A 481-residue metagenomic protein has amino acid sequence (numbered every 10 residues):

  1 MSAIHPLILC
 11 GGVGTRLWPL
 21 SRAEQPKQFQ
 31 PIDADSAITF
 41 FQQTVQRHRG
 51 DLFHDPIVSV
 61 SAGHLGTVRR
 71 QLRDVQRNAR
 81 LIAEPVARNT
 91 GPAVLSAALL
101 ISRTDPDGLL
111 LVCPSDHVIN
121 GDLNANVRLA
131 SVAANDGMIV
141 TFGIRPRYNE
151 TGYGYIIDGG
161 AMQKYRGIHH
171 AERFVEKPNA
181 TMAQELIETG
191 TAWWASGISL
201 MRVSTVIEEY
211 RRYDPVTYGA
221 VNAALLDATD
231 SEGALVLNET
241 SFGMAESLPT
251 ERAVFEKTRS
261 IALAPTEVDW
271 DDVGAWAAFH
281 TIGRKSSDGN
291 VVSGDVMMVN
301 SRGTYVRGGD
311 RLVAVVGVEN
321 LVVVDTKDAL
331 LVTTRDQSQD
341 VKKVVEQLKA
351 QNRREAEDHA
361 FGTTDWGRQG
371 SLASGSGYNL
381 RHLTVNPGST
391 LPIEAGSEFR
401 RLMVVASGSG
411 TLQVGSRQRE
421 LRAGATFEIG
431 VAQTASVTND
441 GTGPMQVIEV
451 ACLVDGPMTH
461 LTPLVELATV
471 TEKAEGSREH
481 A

Functional and structural regions predicted by a protein language model:
S2, S204-E428, Q433-P444, L453-A481: Left-handed beta-helix
S2-L72, Q76-A79, A83-R88, S96 (+3 more regions): N-terminal glycine-rich phosphate-binding loop and ensuing alpha1 helix
L9, C113, V405, V450: Catalytic metal- and UDP-sugar-binding loop of GT-A-like glycosyltransferases, i.e., residues flanking the conserved
H54-P56, L109, S260, Q446: Residues at the starts of beta-strands that form the adenosine-phosphate
I57, L110, E172, I198-S199 (+3 more regions): A residue-level structural signature of the nucleotidyltransferase/glycosyltransferase Rossmann-like core
Q76-M162, L200, E208-Y213: Conserved beta-loop-beta/alpha segment of the NTase-like Rossmann-fold superfamily that binds/positions NTPs
G159-W193, A228, E232: A short, charged helix-loop
A192-V203: Short loop-to-beta-strand entry elements in the cores of soluble alpha/beta enzymes
